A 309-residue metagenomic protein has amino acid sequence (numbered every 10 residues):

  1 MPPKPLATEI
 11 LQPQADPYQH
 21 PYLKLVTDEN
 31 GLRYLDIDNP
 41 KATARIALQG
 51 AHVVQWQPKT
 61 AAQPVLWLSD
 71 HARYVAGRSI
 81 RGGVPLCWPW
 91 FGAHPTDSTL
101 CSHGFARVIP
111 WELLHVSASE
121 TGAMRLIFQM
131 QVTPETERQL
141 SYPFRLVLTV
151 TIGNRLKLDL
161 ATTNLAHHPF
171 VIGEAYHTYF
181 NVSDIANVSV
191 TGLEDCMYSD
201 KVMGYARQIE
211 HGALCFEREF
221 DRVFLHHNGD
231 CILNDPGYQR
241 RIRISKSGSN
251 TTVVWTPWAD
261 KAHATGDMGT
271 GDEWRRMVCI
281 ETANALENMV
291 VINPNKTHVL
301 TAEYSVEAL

Functional and structural regions predicted by a protein language model:
P2-R81, G229-D230, N234-N250, W258 (+1 more regions): Beta-strand-rich N-terminal accessory domains
T27-E29, L100-I152: Extended, loop-rich substrate-binding clefts of extracytoplasmic carbohydrate-active enzymes
I46, L160-A166, V306: Asparagine-centered strand-capping/turn motif at beta-strand->loop junctions
L66-V116, F128-Q129, N295: Extended, compositionally biased flexible segments
I109, C215-M289, P294: Acidic/His-leaning functional-site neighborhoods
L140-Y142, V150, L286-T297: Exposed beta-sheet edge/beta-hairpin loop segments within beta-rich domains
L146, L156-L158, H298: Hydrophobic core residues within well-ordered beta-strands of beta-rich domains
P169-V171, A175-V253: Active-site/ligand-binding surface loops and adjacent short beta/alpha elements that line catalytic pockets across
